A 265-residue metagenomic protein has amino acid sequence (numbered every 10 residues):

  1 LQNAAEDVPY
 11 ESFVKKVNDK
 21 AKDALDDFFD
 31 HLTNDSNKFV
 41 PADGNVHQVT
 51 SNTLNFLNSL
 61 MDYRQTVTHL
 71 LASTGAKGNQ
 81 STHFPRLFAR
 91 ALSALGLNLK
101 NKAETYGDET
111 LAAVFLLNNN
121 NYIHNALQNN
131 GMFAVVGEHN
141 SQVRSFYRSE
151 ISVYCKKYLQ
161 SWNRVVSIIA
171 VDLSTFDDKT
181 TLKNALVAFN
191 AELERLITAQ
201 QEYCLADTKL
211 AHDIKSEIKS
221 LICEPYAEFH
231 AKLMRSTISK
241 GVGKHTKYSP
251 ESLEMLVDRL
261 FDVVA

Functional and structural regions predicted by a protein language model:
L1-A265: Long alpha-helical rod scaffolds of large eukaryotic non-enzymatic complex subunits
